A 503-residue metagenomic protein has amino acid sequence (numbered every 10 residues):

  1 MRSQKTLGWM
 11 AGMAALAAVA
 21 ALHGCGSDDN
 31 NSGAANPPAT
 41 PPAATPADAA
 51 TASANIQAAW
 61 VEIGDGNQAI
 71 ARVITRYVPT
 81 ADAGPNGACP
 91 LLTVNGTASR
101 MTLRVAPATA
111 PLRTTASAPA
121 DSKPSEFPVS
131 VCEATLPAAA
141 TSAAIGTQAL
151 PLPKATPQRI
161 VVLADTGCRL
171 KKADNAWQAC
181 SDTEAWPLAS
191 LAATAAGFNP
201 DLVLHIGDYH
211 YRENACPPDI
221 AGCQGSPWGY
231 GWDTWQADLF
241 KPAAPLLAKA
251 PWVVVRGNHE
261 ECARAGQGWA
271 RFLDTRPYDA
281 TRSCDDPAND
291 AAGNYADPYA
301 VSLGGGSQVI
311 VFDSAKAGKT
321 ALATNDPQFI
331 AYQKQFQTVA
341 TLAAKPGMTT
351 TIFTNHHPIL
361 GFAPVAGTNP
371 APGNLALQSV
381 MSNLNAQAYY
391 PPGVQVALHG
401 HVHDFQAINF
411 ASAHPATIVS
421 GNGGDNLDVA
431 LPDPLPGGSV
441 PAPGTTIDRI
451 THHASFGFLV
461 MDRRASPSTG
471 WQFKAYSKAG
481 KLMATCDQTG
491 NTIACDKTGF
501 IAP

Functional and structural regions predicted by a protein language model:
M1-G12: Bacterial N-terminal signal peptides that target proteins for export
A21-G24: C-terminal motif of bacterial Sec signal peptides marking the signal peptidase cleavage site
S27, S32-A179, L188, A196-N199 (+3 more regions): Acidic, histidine-bearing metal-coordination/catalytic regions of metal-dependent phosphoesterases
V73, D165, V203, D208 (+6 more regions): Divalent metal-coordination and catalytic microenvironments
A144, D219-G347, P370-N385, G393 (+2 more regions): Extended active-site neighborhood of metal-dependent phosphoesterases/phosphodiesterases
T156-V255, E260-E261: Conserved, compact domain cores that house catalytic/ligand-binding motifs in diverse enzymes and effector modules
Q158-C180, G306-A317, I352-H356, P415-N422: Active-site-proximal beta-strand elements of phosphoester/diester hydrolases
H205-E213, A343-G367: Short acidic, glycine-rich surface-loop motifs adjacent to enzyme active sites
